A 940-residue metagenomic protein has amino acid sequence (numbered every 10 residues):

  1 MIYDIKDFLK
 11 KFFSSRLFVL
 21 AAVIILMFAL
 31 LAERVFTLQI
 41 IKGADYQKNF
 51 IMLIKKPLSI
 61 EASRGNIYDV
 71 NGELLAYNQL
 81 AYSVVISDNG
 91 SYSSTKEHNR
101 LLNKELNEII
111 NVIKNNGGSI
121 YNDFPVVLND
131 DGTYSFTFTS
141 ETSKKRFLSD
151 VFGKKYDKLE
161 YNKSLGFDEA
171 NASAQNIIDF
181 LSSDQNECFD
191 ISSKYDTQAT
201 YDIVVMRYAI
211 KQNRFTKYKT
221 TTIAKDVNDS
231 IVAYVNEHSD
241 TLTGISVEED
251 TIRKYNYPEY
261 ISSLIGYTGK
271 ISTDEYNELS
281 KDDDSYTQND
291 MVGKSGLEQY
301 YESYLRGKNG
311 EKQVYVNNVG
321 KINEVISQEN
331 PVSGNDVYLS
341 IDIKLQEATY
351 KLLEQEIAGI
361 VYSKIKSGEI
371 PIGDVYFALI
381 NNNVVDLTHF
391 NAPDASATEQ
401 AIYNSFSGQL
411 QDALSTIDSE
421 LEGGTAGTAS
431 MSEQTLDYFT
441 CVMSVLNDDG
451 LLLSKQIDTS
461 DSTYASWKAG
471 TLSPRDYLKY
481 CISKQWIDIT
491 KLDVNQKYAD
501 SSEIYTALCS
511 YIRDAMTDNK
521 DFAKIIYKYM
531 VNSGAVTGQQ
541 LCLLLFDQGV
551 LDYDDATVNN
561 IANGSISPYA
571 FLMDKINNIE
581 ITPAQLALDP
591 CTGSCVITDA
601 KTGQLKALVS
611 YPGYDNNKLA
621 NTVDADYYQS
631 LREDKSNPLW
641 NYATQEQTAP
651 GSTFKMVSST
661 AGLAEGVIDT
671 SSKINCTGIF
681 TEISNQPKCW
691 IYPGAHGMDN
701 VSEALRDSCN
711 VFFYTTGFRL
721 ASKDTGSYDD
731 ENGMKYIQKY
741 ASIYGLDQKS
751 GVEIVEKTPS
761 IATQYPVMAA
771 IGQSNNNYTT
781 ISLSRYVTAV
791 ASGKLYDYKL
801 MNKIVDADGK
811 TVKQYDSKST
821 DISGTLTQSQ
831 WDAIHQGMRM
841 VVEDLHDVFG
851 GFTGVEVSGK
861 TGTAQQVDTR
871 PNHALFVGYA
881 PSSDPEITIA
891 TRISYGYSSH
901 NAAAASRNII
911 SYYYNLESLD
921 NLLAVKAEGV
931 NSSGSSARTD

Functional and structural regions predicted by a protein language model:
M1-I576, P583-S594, A600, G613 (+3 more regions): Membrane-proximal periplasmic segments of bacterial cell-envelope enzymes, especially penicillin-binding proteins
R34, G72, L106-I109, V235 (+9 more regions): Active-site SXXK
I54-K56, I86-N99, K217-K225, S285-Q288 (+9 more regions): Second-shell loop/turn segments in exported
G65-V70, N256-Y276, S280, N289-S295 (+6 more regions): Active-site beta-strand/loop architecture of penicillin-binding DD-peptidases
Y77-L80, D88, T670-D707, G751-P759 (+4 more regions): Conserved active-site-proximal loop/helix segments of enzymes involved in bacterial cell-wall and related
N335-D336, V375, N382-T440, L446-D448 (+3 more regions): Conserved catalytic neighborhood of penicillin-recognizing serine enzymes
N335-I341, A587-G593, D626-F654, S671-I674 (+1 more regions): Short active-site loop at a secondary-structure junction that contains or immediately precedes the catalytic residue(s)
T592, P687-Y692, T725-V767: Mid-domain, small-residue-enriched loop/turn segments at the edges of structured enzyme/sensor domains
